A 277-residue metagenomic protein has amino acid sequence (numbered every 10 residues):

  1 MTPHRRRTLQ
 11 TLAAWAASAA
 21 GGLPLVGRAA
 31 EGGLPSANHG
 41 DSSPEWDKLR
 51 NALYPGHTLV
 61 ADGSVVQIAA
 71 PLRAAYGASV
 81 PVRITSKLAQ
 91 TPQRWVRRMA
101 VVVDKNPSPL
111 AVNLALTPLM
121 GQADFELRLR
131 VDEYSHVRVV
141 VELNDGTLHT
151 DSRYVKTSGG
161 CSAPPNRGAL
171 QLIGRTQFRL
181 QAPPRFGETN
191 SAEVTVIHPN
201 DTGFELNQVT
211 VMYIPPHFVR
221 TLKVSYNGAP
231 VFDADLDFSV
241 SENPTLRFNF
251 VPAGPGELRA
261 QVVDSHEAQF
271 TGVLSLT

Functional and structural regions predicted by a protein language model:
M1-A16: N-terminal secretory signal peptides and thylakoid transit peptides that target proteins across membranes
G22-D62: C-terminal segment of N-terminal export signals and the immediately downstream linker at the start of the mature
S36-D41, G159-Q181: Low-complexity, Pro/Ser/Thr- and charge-rich linker/hinge segments at domain boundaries
Y54-A75, A169-R185: N-terminal edge beta-strand
P81-A89, E193-I197: Short edge beta-strand/loop segments characteristic of extracellular beta-sandwich folds
L119-F125, S239-R247: Aromatic sugar-binding surface patches on proteins that engage polysaccharides or sugar-phosphate polymers
N144-T150, D264-T271: Short acidic/polar inter-strand loop motif in beta-rich domains
Y154-G160, S275-T277: Short beta-strand edge segments in extracellular beta-sheet folds
